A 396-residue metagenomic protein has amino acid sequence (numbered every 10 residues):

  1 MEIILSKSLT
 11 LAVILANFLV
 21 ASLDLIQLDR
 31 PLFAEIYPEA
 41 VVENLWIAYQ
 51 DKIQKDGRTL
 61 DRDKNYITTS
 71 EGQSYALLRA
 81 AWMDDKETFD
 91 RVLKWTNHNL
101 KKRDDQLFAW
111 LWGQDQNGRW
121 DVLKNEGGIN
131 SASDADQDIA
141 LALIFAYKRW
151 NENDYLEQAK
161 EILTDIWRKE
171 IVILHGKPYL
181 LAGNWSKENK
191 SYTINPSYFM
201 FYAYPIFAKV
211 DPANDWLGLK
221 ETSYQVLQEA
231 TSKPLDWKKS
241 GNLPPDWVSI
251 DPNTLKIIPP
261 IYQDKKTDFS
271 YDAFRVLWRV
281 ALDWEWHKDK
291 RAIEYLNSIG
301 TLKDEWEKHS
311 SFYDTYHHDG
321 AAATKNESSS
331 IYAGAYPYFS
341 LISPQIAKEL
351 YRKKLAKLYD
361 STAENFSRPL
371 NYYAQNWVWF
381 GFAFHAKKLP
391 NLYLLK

Functional and structural regions predicted by a protein language model:
E2-A12: Bacterial N-terminal signal peptides that target proteins for export
V13-A21: Hydrophobic membrane-insertion alpha-helices, especially the h-region of bacterial N-terminal signal peptides
L28-N44, Y66-S70, D105, A109 (+4 more regions): Extended ligand-binding clefts on enzyme/binding-domain cores
I36-D136, W379, A383-A386: N-terminal carbohydrate-binding/catalytic regions of secreted carbohydrate-active enzymes
Y49, M83, T96-N99, R103 (+10 more regions): Alpha-helical solenoid scaffolds that mediate protein-protein interactions, centered on TPR/SEL1-like repeats but also
G72-T88, W95-H98, D138-E152, F199-P212 (+3 more regions): Well-ordered alpha-helical scaffold segments within catalytic/enzyme domains
L93, L143, L156-A159, L163 (+2 more regions): Inward-facing hydrophobic residues that define packing positions of alpha-helical scaffold repeats
G320-K396: C-terminal functional modules
